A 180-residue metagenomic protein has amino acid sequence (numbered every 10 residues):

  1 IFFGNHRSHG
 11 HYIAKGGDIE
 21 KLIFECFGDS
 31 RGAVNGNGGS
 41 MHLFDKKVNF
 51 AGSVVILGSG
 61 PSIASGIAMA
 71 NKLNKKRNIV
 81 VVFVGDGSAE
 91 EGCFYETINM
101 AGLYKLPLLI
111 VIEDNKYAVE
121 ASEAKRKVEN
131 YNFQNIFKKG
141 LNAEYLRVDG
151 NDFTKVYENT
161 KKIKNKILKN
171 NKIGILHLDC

Functional and structural regions predicted by a protein language model:
I1-Y104, S122-E129, F133-G140: Cofactor-binding active-site loop characterized by glycine-rich and histidine/acidic residues
G4, V80-V82, I110-I112, I175-L176: Structural beta-sheet core signal
K105-L109: Short, acidic/small-residue loops that bind anionic groups at enzyme active sites
I112-C180: Thiamine diphosphate
